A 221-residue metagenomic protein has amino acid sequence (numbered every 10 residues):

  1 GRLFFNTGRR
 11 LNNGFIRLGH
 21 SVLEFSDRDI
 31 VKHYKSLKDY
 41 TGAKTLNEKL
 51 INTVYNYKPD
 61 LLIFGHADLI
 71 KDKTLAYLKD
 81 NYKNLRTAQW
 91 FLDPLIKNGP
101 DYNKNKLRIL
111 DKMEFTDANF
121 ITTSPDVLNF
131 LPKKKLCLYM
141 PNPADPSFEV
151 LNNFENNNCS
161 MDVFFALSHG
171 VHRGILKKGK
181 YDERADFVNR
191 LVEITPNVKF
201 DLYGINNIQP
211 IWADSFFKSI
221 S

Functional and structural regions predicted by a protein language model:
G1-L37, K49, Y57, H66 (+2 more regions): Nucleotide-sugar donor-binding catalytic core of glycosyltransferases
L37, Y102-N103: Surface-exposed, active-site-proximal loop segments in enzymatic domains
G42-K49: Short, structured active-site "lid" loops
V54-L62: Proline-aspartate-enriched helix->loop->beta-strand connector
L61-I63, A88-W90, F120: Structural motif
D68-L69, D93: Short, glycine/charge-rich beta-strand/loop segments that flank catalytic centers and engage negatively charged groups
Y77-Y82: Acidic (Asp/Glu)-rich catalytic clusters
L85-Y102: A short, histidine- and acid-enriched strand-loop-helix "catalytic/donor-clamping" loop that lines the nucleotide-sugar
